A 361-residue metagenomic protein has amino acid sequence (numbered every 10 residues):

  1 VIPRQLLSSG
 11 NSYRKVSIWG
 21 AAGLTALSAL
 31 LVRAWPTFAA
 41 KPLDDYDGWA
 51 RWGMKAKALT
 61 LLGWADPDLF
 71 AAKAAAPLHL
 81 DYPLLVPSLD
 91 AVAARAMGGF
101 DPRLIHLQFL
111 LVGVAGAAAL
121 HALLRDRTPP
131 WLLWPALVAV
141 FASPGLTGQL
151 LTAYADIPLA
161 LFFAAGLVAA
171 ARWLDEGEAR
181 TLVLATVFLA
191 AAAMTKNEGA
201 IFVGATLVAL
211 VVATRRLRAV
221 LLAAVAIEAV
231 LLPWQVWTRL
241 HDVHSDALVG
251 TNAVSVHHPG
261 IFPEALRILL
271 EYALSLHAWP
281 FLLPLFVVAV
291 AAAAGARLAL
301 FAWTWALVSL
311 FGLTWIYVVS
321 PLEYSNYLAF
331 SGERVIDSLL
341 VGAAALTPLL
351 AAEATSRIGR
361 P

Functional and structural regions predicted by a protein language model:
L31-W35, K41, L62, G204-A205 (+2 more regions): Membrane-lumen/periplasm interface segments of specific transmembrane helices in polyprenyl phosphate-linked
K41-K55, L61-L89, F100, H244: Extracytoplasmic catalytic/substrate-binding loops of multi-pass membrane glycan-assembly enzymes
F100, L120-A142, L161: Transmembrane-helix signature of polytopic, membrane-embedded enzymes that assemble or transfer cell-envelope glycans
L104-R127: Transmembrane-helix motifs of polytopic, lipid-linked glycan transferases
R125, G166-T181: Membrane-interface transmembrane helices that cradle and orient dolichyl/undecaprenyl
L133-F141, V187, T206, R297-L322: Transmembrane alpha-helix segments characteristic of polytopic inner-membrane glycan-assembly/cell-envelope
A136-V138, A169-A170, T181-N197, V203-V208 (+1 more regions): Membrane-interface alpha helices of multi-pass inner-membrane proteins
G148-P158: Short acidic/glycine- and proline-prone juxtamembrane loop motifs at membrane-interface regions of multi-pass membrane
